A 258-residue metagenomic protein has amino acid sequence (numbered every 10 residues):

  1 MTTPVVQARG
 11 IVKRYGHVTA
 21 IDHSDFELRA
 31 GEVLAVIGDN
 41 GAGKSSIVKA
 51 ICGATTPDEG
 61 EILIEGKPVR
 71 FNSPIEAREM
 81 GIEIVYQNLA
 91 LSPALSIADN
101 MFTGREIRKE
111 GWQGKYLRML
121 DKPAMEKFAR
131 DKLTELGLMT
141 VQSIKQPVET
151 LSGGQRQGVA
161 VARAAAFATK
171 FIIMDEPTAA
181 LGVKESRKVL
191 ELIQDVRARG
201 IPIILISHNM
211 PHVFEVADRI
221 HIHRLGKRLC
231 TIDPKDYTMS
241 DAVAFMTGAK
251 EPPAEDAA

Functional and structural regions predicted by a protein language model:
T2-A258: Glycine-rich phosphate-binding loops of nucleotide-dependent enzymes
